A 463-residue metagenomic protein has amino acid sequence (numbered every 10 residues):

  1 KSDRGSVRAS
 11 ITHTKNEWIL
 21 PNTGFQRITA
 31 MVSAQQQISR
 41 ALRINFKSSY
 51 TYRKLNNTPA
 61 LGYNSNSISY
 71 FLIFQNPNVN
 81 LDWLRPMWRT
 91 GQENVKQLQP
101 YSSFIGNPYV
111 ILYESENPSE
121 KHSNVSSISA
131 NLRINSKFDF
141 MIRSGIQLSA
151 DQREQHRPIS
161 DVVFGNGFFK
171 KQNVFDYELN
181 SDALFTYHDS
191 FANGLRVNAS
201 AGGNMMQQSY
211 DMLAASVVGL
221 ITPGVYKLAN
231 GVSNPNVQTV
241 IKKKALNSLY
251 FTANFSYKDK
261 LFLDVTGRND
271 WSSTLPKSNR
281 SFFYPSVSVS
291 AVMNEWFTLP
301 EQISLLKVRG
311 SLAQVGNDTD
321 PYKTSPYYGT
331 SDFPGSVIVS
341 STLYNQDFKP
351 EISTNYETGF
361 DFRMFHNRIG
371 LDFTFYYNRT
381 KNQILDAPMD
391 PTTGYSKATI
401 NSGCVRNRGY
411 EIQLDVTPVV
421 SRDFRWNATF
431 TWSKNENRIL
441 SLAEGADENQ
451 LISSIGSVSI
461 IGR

Functional and structural regions predicted by a protein language model:
K1-I19, T29-Q37, N45-K47, S288 (+1 more regions): Predominantly transmembrane beta-strands of Gram-negative outer membrane beta-barrel pores used for transport
R4-R8, L20, G24-F25, M31-A41 (+2 more regions): A conserved hydrophobic secondary-structure block that centers on an alpha-helix together with its immediately flanking
S10-E17, L263-L275, P418: Transmembrane beta-strand segments that form the barrel wall of outer-membrane beta-barrel proteins
I19-L20, S33-S123, R143-N247, T274-P276 (+5 more regions): Surface-exposed loop/interface segments of Gram-negative outer-membrane beta-barrel transport/assembly proteins
F25-M31, S248, F282-S286: Transmembrane beta-barrel architecture of outer membranes
S126-R133, I146-L148, F362-M364: Alpha-helical support elements that line or immediately flank enzyme active sites and cofactor-binding pockets
K277-S281: Short glycine/threonine-rich loop-to-helix capping motif typified by GTGT followed within a few residues by an Asp-Pro
E357-G359: Glycine-centered tight-turn and secondary-structure capping sites
